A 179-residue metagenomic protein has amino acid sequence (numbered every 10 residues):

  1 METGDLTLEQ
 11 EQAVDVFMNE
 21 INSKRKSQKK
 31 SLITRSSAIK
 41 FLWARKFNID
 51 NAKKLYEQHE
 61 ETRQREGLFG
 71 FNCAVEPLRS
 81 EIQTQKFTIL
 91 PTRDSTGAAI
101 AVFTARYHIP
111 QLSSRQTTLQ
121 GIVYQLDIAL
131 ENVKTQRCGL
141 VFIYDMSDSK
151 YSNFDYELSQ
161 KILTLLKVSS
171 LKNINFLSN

Functional and structural regions predicted by a protein language model:
M1-F176: SEC14/CRAL-TRIO lipid-binding/transfer domains and related phosphoinositide-recognition modules that form deep
N179: Active-site/pore-lining binding-face segments in mid-to-C-terminal subdomains
